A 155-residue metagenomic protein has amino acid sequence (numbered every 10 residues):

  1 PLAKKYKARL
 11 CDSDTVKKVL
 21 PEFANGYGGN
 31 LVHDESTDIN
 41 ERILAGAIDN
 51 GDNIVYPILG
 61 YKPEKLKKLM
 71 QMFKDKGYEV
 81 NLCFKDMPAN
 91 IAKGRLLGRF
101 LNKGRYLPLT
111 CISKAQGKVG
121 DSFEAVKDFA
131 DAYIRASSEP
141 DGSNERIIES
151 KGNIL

Functional and structural regions predicted by a protein language model:
L2-D52: Conserved substrate/cofactor phosphate-moiety recognition/catalytic segment in nucleotide-dependent phosphotransferases
A3-K5, K67-N81, L97-N102, K127: Short, surface-exposed basic-aromatic patches at helix termini and helix-loop junctions that form
L10, L82, Y133-R135: Conserved beta-strand scaffold positions in the cores of enzyme catalytic domains, especially in NTP/NDP-utilizing
T15-K18, D86-I91, E139-G142: Conserved nucleotide-binding/hydrolysis micro-motifs of P-loop NTPases
L31-F84: Glycine-rich phosphate-binding loop used to anchor ATP phosphates in small-molecule kinases, encompassing both
G60-E64, M87-I91, K114: Short beta->alpha linker loops
E79-K85, G104-L109: Short hydrophobic alpha-helical runs that function as membrane-insertion/retention elements
G94-L155: Conserved GTP-binding G-domain of TRAFAC-class P-loop NTPases and closely related GTPase folds
